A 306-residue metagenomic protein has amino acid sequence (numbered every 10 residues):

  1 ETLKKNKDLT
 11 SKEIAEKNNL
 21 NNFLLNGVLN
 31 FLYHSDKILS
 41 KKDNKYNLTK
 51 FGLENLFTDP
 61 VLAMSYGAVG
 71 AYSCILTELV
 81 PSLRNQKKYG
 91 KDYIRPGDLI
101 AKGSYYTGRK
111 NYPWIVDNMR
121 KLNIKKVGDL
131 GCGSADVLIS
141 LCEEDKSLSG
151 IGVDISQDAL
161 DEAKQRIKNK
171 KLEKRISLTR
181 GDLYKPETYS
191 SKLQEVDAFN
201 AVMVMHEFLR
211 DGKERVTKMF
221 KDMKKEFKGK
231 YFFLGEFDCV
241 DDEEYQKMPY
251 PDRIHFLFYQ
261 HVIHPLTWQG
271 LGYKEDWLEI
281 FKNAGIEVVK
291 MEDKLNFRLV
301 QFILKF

Functional and structural regions predicted by a protein language model:
E1-C74: N-terminal accessory segments
Y106-K125: Conserved alpha-helix/loop element of class I SAM-dependent methyltransferases that forms part of the SAM/SAH-binding
N123-G133: Conserved class I S-adenosyl-L-methionine
S134-K146: Conserved SAM-binding loop of SAM-dependent methyltransferases across substrates and taxa, primarily the Class I
S156-D158: Conserved SAM/SAH-binding beta-strand->alpha-helix loop
A163-K164: Conserved SAM-binding loop
F208-D222: A short, conserved alpha-helix within the catalytic core of class I
G235-A284, K290-M291: C-terminal alpha-helical "lid/dimerization" subdomain adjacent to the S-adenosyl-L-methionine
